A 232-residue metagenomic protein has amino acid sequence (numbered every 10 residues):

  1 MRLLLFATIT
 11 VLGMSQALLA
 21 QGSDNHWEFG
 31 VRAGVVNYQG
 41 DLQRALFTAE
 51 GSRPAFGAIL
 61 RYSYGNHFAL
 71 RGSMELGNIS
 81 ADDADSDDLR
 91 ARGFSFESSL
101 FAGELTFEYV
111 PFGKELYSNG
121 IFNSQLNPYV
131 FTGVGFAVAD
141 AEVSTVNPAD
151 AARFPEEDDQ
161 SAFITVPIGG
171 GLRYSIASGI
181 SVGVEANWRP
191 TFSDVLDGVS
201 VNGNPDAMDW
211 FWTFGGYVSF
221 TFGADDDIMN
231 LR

Functional and structural regions predicted by a protein language model:
M1-N25, G223-R232: Cleavable N-terminal export/targeting peptides
A20-R61, A141, G215, S219-D225: Short glycine/proline- and aromatic-enriched beta-strand/turn motifs that initiate or cap beta-hairpins
D24, G65-H67, F112-K114, N123 (+2 more regions): Outer-membrane beta-barrel channels and translocator barrels
N25, E50-P54, S99-G103, S124-L126 (+2 more regions): Residues that define the transmembrane beta-barrel architecture of outer-membrane proteins
V31-V35, A58-Y62, L105-Y109, T132-F136 (+3 more regions): Residues on the lipid-exposed face of transmembrane beta-strands in outer-membrane beta-barrel proteins
D41-L46, L89-F96, Y117, A152-D158 (+1 more regions): Extracellular loop and loop/strand-boundary signature of outer-membrane beta-barrel proteins
F68-V146, F220: Gram-negative (and chloroplast) outer-membrane scaffold detector with strong preference for beta-barrel transmembrane
L100, I176-R232: Predominantly the C-terminal beta-signal and adjacent terminal strand-loop region of outer-membrane beta-barrel
